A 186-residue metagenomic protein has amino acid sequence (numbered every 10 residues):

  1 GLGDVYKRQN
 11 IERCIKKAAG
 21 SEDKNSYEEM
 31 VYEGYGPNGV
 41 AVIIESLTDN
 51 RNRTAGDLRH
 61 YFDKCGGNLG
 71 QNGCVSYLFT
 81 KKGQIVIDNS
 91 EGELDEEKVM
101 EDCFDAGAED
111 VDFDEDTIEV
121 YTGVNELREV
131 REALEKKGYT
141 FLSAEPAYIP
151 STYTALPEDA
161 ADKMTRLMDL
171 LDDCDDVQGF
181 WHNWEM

Functional and structural regions predicted by a protein language model:
G1, C14-I15, A19-E45, C74-K81 (+2 more regions): Glycine/charge-rich, flexible interdomain linkers and switch-proximal surface loops that mediate coupling
L2-Y6: Short, small-residue-biased leader/transition segments that mark boundaries at the very start of proteins
K7-N10, R51-T54, D95: Helix N-cap / loop-to-helix initiation motif
K24-N25, F62-G70, E91-E101: A general structural motif
E28-V31, L69-G73, A106, T165: Glycine-rich, charged/polar anion/phosphate-binding loops that engage phosphate groups from diverse ligands
Y32-G36, N50, S76-Y77, D102 (+2 more regions): Replace "in large, NTP-powered and nucleic-acid-processing enzymes" with "in large, NTP-powered factors and other
E45-Q71: Acidic-enriched and Gly/Ser
Q84-M186: Positively charged, low-complexity, intrinsically disordered RNA-binding extensions
